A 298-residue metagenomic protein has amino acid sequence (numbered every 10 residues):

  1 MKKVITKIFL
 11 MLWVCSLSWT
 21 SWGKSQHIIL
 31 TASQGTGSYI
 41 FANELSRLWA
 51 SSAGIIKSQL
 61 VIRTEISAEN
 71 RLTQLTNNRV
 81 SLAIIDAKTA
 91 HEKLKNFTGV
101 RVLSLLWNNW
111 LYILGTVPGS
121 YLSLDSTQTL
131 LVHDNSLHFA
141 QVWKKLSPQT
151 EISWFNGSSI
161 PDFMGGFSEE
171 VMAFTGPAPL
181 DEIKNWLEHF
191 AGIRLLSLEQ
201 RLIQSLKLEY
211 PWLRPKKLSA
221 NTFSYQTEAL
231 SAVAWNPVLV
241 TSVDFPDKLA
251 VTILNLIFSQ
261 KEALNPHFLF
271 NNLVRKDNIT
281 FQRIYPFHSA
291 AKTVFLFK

Functional and structural regions predicted by a protein language model:
M1-F9: Bacterial N-terminal signal peptides that target proteins for export
K24-S52, N109-G166, F281, Y285 (+1 more regions): Bilobed "Venus flytrap"/periplasmic-binding protein-like clamshell domains and structurally analogous long
S25, I29-L30, G35-L82, Y225-T227: Extracytoplasmic small-molecule ligand-binding "clamshell" domains of the periplasmic binding protein/Venus flytrap
T73-L111, P118, P177-D181: Acidic, polar ligand-binding/catalytic clefts
A87-A90, T150-V238: Pocket-lining segment of extracytoplasmic ligand-binding domains
W110-L122, Q204-W212, S224-L249, L256: A bilobed periplasmic-binding-protein/Venus flytrap-type ligand-binding module shared by bacterial periplasmic
V171, G176-F190, L195, F245-K298: An extracytoplasmic/periplasmic, membrane-proximal ligand-sensing/linker region
